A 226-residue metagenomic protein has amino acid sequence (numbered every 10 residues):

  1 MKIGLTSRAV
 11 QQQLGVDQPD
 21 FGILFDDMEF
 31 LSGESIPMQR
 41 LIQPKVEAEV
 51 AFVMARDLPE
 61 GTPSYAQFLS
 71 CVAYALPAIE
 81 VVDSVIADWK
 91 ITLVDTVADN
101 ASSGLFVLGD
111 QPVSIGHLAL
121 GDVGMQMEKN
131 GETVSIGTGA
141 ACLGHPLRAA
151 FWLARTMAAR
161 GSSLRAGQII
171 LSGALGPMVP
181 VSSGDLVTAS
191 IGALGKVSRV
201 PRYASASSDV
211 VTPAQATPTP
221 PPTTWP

Functional and structural regions predicted by a protein language model:
M1-H145, L186, K196-A204: Catalytic-core "active-site belt" of small-molecule-metabolizing enzymes, emphasizing His/Asp/Glu-rich regions
L58, L175-V179, A193-K196: Short, charged beta-turn/beta-strand-edge "cap" motif at the junction between a beta-strand and an adjacent loop
K129-G131, S162, T217: Cytochrome P450
A150-V181: A conserved acidic, glycine/proline-rich C-terminal tail/linker
G173-A174, I191, P201: Active-site proximal loops enriched in glycine and acidic residues that flank catalytic Cys/His/Asp and coordinate
V181-A193: A short alpha/beta connector and helix-capping loop motif
A206-A216: Acidic, Ala/Val/Gly-enriched low-complexity intrinsically disordered segments
T217-W225: Short, intrinsically disordered C-terminal tails of secreted or membrane-associated proteins
